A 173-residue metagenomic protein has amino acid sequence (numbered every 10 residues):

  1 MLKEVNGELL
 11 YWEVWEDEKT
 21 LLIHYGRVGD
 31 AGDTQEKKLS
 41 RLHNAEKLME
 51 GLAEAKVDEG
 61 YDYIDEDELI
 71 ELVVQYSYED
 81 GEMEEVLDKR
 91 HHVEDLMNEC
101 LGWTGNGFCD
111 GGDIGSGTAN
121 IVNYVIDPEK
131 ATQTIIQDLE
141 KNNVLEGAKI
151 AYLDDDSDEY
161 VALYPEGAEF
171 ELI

Functional and structural regions predicted by a protein language model:
M1-K19, G51, A55-D58, D80-M83 (+1 more regions): Short N-terminal "domain-start" leader segments that mark the transition from disordered tails or signal peptides into
L10-Q35, V93-I114: Short aromatic-glycine-(Arg/Gly/Cys) micro-motifs in beta-strand/loop hairpins
D30-N44, A119-Y124: A short, exposed loop/beta-hairpin motif centered on an aromatic-Gly-Thr core
S40-D58, T132-E140: A short, charged, amphipathic alpha-helix used as a generic interaction element across diverse proteins
Y61-I64, K141-D158: Conserved short beta-strand edge segments in small beta-sheet-based binding/regulatory domains
E68-E85: Short glycine-/aliphatic-rich beta-strand segments at the starts of folded cytosolic domains
T104-T134, D138: Short, intrinsically disordered low-complexity segments
S157-I173: Short, low-order "capping/linker" segments at domain edges
